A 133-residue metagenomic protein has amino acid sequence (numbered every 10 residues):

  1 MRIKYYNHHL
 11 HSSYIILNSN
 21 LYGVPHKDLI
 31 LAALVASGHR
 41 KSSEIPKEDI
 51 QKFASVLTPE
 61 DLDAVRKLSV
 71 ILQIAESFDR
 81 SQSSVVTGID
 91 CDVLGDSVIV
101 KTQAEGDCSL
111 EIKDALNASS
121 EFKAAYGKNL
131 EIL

Functional and structural regions predicted by a protein language model:
M1-C91: Divalent metal-dependent catalytic cores for phosphoryl transfer on phosphate-bearing substrates
H26, I132-L133: Residue-level detector of family-conserved "landmark" positions at structurally sensitive sites
F78-I132: Low-complexity, glycine/alanine/valine/leucine- and proline-rich hydrophobic stretches
